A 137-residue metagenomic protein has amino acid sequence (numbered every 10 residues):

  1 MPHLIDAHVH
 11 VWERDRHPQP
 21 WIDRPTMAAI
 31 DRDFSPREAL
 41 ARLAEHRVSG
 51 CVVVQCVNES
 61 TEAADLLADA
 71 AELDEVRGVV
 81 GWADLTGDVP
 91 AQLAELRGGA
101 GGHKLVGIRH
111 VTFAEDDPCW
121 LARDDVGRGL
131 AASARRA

Functional and structural regions predicted by a protein language model:
M1-A71: An N-terminally biased module of ancient metal coordination in phosphate/nucleic-acid-related enzymes
S60-A137: Active-site gating/metal-coordination segments in enzymes
